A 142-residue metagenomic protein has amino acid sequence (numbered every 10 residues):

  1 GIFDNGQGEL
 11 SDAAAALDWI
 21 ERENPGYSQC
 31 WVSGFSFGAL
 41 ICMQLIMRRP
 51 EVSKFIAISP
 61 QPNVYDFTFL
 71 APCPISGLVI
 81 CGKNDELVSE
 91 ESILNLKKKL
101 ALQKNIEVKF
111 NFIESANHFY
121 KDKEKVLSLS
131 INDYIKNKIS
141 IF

Functional and structural regions predicted by a protein language model:
F3-N24: Alpha/beta-hydrolase active-site loop
N24-F35: Alpha/beta-hydrolase fold nucleophile elbow
G34-C42: Gly/Ala-rich beta-loop-alpha elbow adjacent to hydrolase catalytic centers
C73, V79-C81, D85: Short beta-strand/loop motif that positions the catalytic acidic residue of the alpha/beta-hydrolase fold
I75, S89-K99: Short alpha-helix in the alpha/beta-hydrolase fold that links the catalytic acid
N84-V88, H118: Acidic catalytic loop of the alpha/beta-hydrolase fold
K98-F119: Catalytic histidine neighborhood in serine/cysteine hydrolases with alpha/beta-hydrolase-type architecture
A116-S128: Catalytic histidine-centered segment of alpha/beta-hydrolase-like enzymes
